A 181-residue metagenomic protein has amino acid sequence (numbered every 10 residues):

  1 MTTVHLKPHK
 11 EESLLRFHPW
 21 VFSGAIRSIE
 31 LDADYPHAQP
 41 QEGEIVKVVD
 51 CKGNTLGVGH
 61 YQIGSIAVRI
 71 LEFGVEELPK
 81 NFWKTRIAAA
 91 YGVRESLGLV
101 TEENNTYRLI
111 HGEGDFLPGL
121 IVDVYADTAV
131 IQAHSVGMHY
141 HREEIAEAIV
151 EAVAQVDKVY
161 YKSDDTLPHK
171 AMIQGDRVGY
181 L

Functional and structural regions predicted by a protein language model:
M1-L120, V124, Q174-V178: Non-catalytic accessory regions of SAM-dependent methyltransferases
I63, G137-M138: Short, surface-exposed beta-strand-loop junctions and turns on beta-sheet-rich folds
I110-L117, I121-D123, H139-L181: Non-catalytic substrate-recognition/targeting regions of SAM-dependent transferases
D127: Divalent cation-coordinating acidic motifs and surrounding scaffolds that mediate Ca2+/Mg2+/Mn2+/Zn2+-dependent binding
